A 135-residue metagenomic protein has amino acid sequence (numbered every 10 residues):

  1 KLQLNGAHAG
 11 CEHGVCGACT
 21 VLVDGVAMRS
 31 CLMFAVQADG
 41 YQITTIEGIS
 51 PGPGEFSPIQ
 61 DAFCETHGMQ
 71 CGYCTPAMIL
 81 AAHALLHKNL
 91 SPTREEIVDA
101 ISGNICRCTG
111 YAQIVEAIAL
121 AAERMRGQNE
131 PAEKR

Functional and structural regions predicted by a protein language model:
K1-R135: Signature of N-terminal electron-transfer/Fe-S-associated modules in redox systems
